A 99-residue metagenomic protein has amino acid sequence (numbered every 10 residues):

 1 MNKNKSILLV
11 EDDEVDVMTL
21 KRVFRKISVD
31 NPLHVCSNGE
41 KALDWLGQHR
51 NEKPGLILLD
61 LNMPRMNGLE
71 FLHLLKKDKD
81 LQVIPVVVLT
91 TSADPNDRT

Functional and structural regions predicted by a protein language model:
K3-N4, V29-D30, E52-L56, D80-P85: His-Asp phosphorelay/catalytic-motif detector in bacterial-type signaling
K5-R25, I57: Conserved acidic segment of CheY-like receiver
K21, V35-L56: Acidic, metal-coordinating helix/loop segments flanking the phosphotransfer/catalytic sites of two-component signaling
L59-D60, T90: Active-site residues of response regulator receiver
M63-M66: Receiver (REC) domain active-site loop signature in two-component systems and cognate sites in sensor histidine kinases
V83-A93: A short, hydrophobic beta-strand element within the central beta-sheet of small alpha/beta folds
D97-T99: Receiver (REC) domain alpha4 helix and immediately following alpha4-beta5 loop
